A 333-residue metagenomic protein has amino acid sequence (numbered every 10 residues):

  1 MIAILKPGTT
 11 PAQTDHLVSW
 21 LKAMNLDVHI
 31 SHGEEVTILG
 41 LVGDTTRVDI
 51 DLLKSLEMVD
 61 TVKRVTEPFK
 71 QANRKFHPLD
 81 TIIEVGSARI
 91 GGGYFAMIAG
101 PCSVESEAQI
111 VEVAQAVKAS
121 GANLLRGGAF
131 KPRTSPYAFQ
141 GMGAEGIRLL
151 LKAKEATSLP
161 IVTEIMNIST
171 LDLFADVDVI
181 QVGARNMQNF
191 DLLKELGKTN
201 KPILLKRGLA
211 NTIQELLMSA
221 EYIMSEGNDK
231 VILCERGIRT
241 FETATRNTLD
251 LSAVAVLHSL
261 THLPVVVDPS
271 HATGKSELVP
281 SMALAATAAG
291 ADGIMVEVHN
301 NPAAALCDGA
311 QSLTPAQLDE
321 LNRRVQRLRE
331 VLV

Functional and structural regions predicted by a protein language model:
M1-M97: Non-catalytic terminal accessory/regulatory regions of metabolic enzymes
G8, F95-E112, P136-Q140, P160-E164 (+3 more regions): Active-site mouth loops of central-metabolism enzymes
V85, M224-A286: Active-site/ligand-binding-proximal alpha/beta "capping" segment
F95-P101, L125-G127, I161-T163, I180-V182 (+4 more regions): Hydrophobic faces of well-ordered beta-strands that scaffold small-molecule active sites in alpha/beta enzyme cores
G121, L173-Q181, G197-I203, M224-K230 (+2 more regions): Glycine-enriched alpha-helix->loop->beta-strand junction motifs that scaffold or abut catalytic
R126-A144, H299-S312: Glycine-rich, proline-tolerant flexible connector loops at the mouths of alpha/beta enzymes
A129-R133, N186-S252: Conserved anion-binding
F139-T163, E195-P202, L251-V265, Q311-V333: Alpha-helix-loop-beta-strand connector modules within alpha/beta enzyme cores
